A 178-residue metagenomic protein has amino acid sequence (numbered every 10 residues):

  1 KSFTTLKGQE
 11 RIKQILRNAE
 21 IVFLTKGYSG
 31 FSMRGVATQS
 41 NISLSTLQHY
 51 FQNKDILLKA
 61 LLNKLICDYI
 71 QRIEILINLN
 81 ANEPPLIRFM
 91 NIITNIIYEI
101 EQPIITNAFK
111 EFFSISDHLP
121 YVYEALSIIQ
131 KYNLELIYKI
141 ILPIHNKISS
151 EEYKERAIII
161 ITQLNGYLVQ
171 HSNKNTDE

Functional and structural regions predicted by a protein language model:
K1-E10: N-terminal intrinsically disordered/low-complexity leader segments
R11-Q14, N18, V22-I56, A60: Helix-turn-helix
F51, Y98, E111-H118: Short helix-capping/turn signature of helix-turn-helix
A60, E74-I104, R156-I160: Hydrophobic alpha-helical connector segments
N63-I70: Short, basic, alpha-helical segments at the C-terminal edge of helix-turn-helix-like DNA-binding modules
N80, S116, H171-N175: Secondary-structure edge/capping motif, primarily at the C-terminal ends of alpha-helices and the immediately following
I87, Q102-K110, P120-H145, I158: Amphipathic alpha-helical packing segments from all-alpha helical-bundle domains
Y123-S127, I144-E178: Hydrophobic/aromatic-rich alpha-helical bundle segments in the mid-to-C-terminal region
